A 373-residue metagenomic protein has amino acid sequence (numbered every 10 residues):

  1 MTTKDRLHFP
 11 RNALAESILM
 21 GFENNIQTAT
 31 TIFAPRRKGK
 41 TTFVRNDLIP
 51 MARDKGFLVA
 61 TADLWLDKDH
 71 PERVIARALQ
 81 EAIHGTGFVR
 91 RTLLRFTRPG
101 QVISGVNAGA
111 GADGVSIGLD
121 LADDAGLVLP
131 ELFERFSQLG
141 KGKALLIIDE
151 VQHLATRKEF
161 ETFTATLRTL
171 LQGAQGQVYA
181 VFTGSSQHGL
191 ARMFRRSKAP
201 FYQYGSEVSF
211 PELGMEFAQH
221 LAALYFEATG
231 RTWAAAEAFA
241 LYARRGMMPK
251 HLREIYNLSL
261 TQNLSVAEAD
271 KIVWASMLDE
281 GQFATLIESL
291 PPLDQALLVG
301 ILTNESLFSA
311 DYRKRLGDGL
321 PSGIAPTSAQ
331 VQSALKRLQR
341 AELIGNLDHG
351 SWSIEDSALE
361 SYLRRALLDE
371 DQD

Functional and structural regions predicted by a protein language model:
R6-I18: N-terminal pre-P-loop "Q-motif" helix
G21-Q27: Phosphate-binding P-loop
Q27-K38, T42-L145, L154, P326-A329: P-loop NTPase nucleotide-binding core
L145, H153-E159, T166-S197: Sensor-1/coupling segment of RecA-like P-loop NTPase cores
R192-A240: Helix-loop-helix "sensor" segment of P-loop NTPases
A223-F283, P292: Amphipathic alpha-helical "lid/sensor" segments that cap RecA-like P-loop NTPase cores
G281-D373: C-terminal leucine-rich, beta-strand-based interaction scaffolds used for sensing/assembly
